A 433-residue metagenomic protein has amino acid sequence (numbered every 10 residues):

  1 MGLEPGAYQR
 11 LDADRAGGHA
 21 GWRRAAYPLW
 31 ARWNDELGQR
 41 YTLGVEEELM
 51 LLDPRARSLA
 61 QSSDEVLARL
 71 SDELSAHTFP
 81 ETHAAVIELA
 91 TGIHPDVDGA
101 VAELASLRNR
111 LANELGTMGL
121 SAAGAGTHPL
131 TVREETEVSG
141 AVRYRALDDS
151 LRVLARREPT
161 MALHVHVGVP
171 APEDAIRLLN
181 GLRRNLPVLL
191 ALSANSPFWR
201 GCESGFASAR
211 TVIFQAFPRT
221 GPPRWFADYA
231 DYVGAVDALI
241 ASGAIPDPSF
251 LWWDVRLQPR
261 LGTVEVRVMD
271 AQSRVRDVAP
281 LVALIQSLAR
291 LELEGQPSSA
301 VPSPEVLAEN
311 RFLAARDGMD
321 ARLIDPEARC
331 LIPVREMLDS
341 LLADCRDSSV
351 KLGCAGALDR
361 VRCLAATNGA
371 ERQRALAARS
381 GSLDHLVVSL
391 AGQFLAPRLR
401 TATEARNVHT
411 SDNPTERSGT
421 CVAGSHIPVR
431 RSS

Functional and structural regions predicted by a protein language model:
G2-M118, L147, F214-R417, C421-R431: C-terminal accessory/tail domains of diverse enzymes
P95-T160: Well-ordered mid-protein domain cores that form the structural environment of catalytic cofactors
E114-T117, P170-A175, R184-L192, S287-Q296: Secondary-structure boundary elements
A125, P129, V142, L147-L163 (+2 more regions): Metal-dependent DNA replication initiation modules
